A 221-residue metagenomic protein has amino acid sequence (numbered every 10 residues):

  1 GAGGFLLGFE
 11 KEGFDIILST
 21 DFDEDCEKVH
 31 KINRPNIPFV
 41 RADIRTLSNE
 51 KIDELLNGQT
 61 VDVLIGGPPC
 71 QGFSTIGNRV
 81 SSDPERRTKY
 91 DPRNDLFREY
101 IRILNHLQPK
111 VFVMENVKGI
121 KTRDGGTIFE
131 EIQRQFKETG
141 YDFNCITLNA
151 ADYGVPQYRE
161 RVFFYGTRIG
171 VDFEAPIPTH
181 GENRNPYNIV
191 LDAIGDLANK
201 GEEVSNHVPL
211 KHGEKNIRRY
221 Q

Functional and structural regions predicted by a protein language model:
A2-F14, Q135-E138, R161-Q221: S-adenosyl-L-methionine-dependent DNA methyltransferase catalytic core
A2-Q108, K118-T122, T127-E130: Core alpha/beta nucleotide-donor-binding catalytic domains of modification enzymes
R41, K118, Y141-D152: Conserved S-adenosyl-L-methionine
R45-S48, A151-V155: A short acidic, often aromatic-flanked loop/helix-cap motif at beta-alpha or helix-coil junctions that lines enzyme
P69-Q71, K118-G119, A151-Y153, I169-V171: Short, solvent-exposed loop/turn segments at secondary-structure junctions
K110-M114: Conserved beta-strand signature within the Rossmann-like core of class I S-adenosyl-L-methionine
F129-F143: Conserved Class I S-adenosyl-L-methionine
Q157-R159: Short, solvent-exposed loop/turn segments at the edges of secondary structure
